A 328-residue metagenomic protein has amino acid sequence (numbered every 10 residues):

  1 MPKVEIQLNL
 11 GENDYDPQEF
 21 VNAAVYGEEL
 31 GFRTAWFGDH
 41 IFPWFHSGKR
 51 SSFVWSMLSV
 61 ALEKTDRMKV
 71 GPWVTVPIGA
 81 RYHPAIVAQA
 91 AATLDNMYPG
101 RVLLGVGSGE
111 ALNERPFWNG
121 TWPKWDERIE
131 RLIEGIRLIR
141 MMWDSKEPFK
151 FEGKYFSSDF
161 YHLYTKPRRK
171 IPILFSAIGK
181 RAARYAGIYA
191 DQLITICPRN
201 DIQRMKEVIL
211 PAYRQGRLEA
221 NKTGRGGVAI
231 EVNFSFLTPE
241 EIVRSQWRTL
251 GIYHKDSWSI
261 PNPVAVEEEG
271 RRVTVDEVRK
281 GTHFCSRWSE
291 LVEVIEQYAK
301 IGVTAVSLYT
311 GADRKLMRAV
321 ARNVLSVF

Functional and structural regions predicted by a protein language model:
M1-F328: Active-site-adjacent structural elements that line small-molecule/cofactor binding pockets in enzymes
